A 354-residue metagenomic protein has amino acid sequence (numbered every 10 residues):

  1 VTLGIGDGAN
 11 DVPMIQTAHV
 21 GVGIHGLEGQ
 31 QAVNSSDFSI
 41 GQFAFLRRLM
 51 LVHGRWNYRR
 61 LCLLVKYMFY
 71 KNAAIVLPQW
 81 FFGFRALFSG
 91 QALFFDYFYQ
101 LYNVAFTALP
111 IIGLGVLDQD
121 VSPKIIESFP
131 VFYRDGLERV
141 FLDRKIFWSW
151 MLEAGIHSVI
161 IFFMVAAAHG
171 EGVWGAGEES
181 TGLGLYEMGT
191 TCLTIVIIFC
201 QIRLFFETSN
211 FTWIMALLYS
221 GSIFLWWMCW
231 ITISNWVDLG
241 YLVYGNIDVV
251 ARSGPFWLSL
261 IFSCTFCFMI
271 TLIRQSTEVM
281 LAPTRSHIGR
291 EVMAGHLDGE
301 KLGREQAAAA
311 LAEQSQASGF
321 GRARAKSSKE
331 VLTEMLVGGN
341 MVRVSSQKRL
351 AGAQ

Functional and structural regions predicted by a protein language model:
V1-L3, G8, V12, Q16-I214 (+2 more regions): Membrane-embedded transport module
D96, I126-E127, V250-A251, F256 (+3 more regions): Generic detection of intrinsically disordered/low-complexity segments and helix-coil linkers/edges
P130-Y133, C267, T271-Q354: Non-transmembrane, juxtamembrane loop and terminal tail segments of multi-pass eukaryotic membrane proteins
S180, S234-W257: Extracellular/periplasmic helix-loop-helix junctions in multi-pass membrane proteins
